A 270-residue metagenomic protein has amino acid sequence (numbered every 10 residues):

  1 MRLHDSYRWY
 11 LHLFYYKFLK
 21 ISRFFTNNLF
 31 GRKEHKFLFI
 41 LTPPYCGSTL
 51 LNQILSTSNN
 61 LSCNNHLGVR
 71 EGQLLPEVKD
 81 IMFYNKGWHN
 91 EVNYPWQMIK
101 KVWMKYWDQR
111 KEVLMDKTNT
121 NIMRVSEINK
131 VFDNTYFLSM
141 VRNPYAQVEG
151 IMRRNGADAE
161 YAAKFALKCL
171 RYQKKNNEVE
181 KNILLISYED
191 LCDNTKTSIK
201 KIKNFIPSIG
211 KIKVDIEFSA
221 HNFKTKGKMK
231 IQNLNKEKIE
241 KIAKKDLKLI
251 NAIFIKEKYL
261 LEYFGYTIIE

Functional and structural regions predicted by a protein language model:
M1-F37, I206-E270: PAPS-dependent sulfotransferases, especially Golgi type II membrane carbohydrate sulfotransferases
M1-K100: PAPS-dependent sulfotransferase catalytic core
G31, M104-D108: Glycine-rich helix-loop-beta junction characteristic of Rossmann-like nucleotide cofactor-binding loops
F37, S48, V92, W96 (+5 more regions): A structural signal for well-ordered alpha-helical scaffolds and beta->alpha junctions
F39-L41, E189-L191, A243: Short, well-ordered beta-strand elements within core beta-sheets of diverse protein domains
H66-Q73, M140-Y145, D215-E217: A short, structured active-site edge motif that brings together acidic residues
P76, D80, Q109-I212, I231: PAPS-dependent sulfotransferase catalytic domain
W103-M104, K174: Generic structural signal for well-ordered alpha-helical scaffold segments
